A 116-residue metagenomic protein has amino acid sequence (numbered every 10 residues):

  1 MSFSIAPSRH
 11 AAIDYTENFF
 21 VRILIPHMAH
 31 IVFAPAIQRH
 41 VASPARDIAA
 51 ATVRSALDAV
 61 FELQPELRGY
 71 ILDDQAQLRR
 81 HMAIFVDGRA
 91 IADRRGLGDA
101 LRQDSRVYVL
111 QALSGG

Functional and structural regions predicted by a protein language model:
Y15-G115: Ubiquitin-like/PB1-type beta-grasp interaction modules and other compact soluble beta-rich domains
